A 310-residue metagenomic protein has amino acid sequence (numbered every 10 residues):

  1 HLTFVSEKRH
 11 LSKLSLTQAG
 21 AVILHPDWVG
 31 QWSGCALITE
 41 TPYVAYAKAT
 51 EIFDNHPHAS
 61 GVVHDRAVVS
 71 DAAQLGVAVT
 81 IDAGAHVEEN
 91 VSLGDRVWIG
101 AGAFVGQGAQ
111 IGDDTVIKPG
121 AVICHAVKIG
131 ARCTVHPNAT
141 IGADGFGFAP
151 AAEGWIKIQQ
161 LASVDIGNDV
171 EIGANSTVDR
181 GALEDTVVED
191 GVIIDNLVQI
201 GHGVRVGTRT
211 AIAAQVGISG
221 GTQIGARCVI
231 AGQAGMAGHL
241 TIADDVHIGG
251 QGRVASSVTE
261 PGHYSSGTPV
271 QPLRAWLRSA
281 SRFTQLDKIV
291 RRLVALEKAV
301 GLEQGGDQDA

Functional and structural regions predicted by a protein language model:
H1-R66, V127, R132, N138-A139 (+3 more regions): Terminal amphipathic alpha-helical/low-complexity segments used for targeting or macromolecular assembly
F4, V62-P272: Structural signal for interior beta-strand "rungs" in well-ordered beta-sheet cores of soluble enzyme domains
